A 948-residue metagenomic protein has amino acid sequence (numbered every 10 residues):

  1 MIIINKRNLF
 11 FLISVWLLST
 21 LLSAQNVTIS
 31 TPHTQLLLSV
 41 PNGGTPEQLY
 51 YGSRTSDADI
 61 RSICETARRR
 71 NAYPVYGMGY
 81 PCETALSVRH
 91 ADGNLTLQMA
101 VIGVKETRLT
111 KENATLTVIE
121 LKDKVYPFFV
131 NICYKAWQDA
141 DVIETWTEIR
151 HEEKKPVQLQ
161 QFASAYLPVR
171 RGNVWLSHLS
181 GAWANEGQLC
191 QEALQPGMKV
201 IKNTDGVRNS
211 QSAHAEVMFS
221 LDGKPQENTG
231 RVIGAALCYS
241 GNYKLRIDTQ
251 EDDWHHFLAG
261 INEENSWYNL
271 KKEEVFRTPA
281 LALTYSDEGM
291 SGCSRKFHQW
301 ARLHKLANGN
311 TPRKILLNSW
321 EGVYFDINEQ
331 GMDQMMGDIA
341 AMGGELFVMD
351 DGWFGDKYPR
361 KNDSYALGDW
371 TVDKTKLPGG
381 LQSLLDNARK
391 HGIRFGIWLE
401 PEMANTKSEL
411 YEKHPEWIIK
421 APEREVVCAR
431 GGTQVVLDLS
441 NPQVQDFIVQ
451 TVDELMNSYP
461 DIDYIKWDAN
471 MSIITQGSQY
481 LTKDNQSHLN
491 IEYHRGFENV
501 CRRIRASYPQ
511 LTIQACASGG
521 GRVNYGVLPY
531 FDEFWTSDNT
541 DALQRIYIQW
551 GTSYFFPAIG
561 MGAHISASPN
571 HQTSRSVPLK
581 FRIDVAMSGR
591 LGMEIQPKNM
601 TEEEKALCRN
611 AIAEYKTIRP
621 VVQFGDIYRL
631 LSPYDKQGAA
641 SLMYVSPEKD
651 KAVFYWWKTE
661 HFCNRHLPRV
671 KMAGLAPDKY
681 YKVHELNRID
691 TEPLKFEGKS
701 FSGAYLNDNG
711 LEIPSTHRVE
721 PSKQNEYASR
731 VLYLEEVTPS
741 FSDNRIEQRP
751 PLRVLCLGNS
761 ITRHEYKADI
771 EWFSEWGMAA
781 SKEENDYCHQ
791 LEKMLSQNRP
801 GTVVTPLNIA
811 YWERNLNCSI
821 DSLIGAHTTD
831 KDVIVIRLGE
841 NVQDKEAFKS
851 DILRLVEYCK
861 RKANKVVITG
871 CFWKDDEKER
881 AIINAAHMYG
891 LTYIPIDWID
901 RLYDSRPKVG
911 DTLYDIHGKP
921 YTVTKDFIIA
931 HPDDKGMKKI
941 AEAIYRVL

Functional and structural regions predicted by a protein language model:
Q25-L38, G44-D248, E264, Y680-F696: Polysaccharide-binding surfaces and accessory modules of carbohydrate-active proteins
H33, L95-V101, Y268-D287, Y727-E735: Short Pro-Gly-centered flexible turn/kink motifs
H33, V217-F219, E227, P633-P677: Carbohydrate-binding surface patches
N308-Q450, Y459, Y464, K849-I852: Aromatic-lined carbohydrate-binding/catalytic grooves of carbohydrate-active enzymes
D373-G380, E412-H414, I418-K580, S588-E604: Active-site neighborhood of glycoside hydrolase catalytic domains
E660-F741: C-terminal beta-sandwich/jelly-roll accessory domains of carbohydrate-active enzymes
E747-L755, T762-K849: Conserved SGNH/GDSL esterase-like catalytic core that processes O-acyl groups on lipids and polysaccharides
C871-L948: Catalytic His-Asp segment of secreted/periplasmic serine-dependent ester chemistry enzymes
